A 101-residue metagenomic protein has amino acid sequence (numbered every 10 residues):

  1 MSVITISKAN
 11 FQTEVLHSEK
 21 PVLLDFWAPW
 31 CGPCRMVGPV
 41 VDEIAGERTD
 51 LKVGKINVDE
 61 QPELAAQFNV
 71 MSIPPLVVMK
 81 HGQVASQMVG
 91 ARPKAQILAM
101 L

Functional and structural regions predicted by a protein language model:
S2, S7, W27, K52-G54: Conserved Rossmann-like nucleotide-binding pocket used by diverse enzymes that bind dinucleotide cofactors
V3-V22, P62: A short beta-strand-turn-helix
F11, L24, V41, N57 (+1 more regions): Residue-level signature of catalytic and energy-coupling elements of molecular machines, predominantly ATP/GTP-dependent
E19, F26-W30, S72: Short pre-active-site segment immediately N-terminal to redox-active cysteine/selenocysteine motifs in thiol-based
E19-P21, M36-I56, E60-P62: Conserved helix-turn-beta segment immediately C-terminal to the redox Cys motif in thioredoxin-like folds
V22, P62, F68-V78, A95: Structural micro-motif
F26-V40: Conserved redox-active cysteine motifs that mediate thiol-disulfide chemistry, especially di-cysteine Cys-X(1-2)-Cys
V77-L101: Non-catalytic, surface beta->alpha helical segment in thiol-disulfide oxidoreductase systems
